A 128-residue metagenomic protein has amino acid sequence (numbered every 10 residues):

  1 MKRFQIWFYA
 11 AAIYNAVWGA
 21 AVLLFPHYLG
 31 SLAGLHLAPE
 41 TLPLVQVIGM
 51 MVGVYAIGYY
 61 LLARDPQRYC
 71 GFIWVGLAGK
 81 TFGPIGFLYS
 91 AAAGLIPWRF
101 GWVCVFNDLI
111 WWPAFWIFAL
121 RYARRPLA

Functional and structural regions predicted by a protein language model:
M1-R3, R64-Y69, L127: Membrane-interface helix-boundary motifs at transmembrane edges
R3-W7, N15-P43: Membrane-helix boundary elements
Q5-F8, A12-N15, G49-V52, I73 (+5 more regions): Residues within membrane-spanning alpha-helices of integral membrane proteins, especially the hydrophobic core/packing
A16-L23, T41-R64, L77-T81, I85: Core segments of alpha-helical transmembrane spans in multipass integral membrane proteins
L32-L42, G71-V75, I96-N107: Non-cytosolic membrane-interface motifs at loop->transmembrane helix junctions
I57-G71, A91-A92: Juxtamembrane helix-break-helix junctions at the cytosolic face of small multi-pass alpha-helical membrane proteins
I85-V103, R121: Membrane-helix boundary connector in multi-pass membrane proteins
I110-A128: Membrane-water interface at the C-terminal end of transmembrane alpha helices
